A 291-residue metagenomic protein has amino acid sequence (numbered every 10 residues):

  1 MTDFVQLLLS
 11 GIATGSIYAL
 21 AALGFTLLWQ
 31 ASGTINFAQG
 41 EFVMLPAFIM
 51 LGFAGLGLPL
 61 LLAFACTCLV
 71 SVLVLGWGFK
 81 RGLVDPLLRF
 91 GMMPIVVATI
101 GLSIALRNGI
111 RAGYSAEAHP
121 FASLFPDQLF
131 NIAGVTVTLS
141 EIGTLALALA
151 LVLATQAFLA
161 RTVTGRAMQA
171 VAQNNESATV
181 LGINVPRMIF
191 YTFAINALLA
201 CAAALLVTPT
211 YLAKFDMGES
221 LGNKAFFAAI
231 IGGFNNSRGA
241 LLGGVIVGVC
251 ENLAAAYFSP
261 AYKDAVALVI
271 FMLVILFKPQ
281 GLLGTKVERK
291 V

Functional and structural regions predicted by a protein language model:
M1-L20, I49, L60-F64, F90-I95 (+3 more regions): Membrane-interfacial amphipathic/re-entrant helices at transmembrane-helix boundaries
L9, A31-G78: Membrane-embedded helix boundary and interhelical linker motif in transport proteins
T14-G15, T136-K214, S237-L242: Helix-loop-helix "hairpin" substructures at the membrane interface of multi-pass membrane proteins
Y18, A22, L58-V70, F190-A194 (+2 more regions): Transmembrane alpha-helical segments in multi-pass inner-membrane proteins
F25, L58-L102, G109, L242-V247 (+2 more regions): Alpha-helical transmembrane segments within multi-pass membrane transporters and channels
L27-A47, R89-P94, T164-A167, V185 (+5 more regions): Short, non-helical or kinked segments that cap or interrupt transmembrane helices
A47-G52, C68-L75, I100-N108, L147-Q156 (+3 more regions): Hydrophobic core segments of alpha-helical transmembrane domains in multi-pass membrane transport and ion-translocation
P86-R161, M188, L253, F258 (+3 more regions): Transmembrane helix-bundle core of multi-pass membrane transporters and related energy-transducing complexes
